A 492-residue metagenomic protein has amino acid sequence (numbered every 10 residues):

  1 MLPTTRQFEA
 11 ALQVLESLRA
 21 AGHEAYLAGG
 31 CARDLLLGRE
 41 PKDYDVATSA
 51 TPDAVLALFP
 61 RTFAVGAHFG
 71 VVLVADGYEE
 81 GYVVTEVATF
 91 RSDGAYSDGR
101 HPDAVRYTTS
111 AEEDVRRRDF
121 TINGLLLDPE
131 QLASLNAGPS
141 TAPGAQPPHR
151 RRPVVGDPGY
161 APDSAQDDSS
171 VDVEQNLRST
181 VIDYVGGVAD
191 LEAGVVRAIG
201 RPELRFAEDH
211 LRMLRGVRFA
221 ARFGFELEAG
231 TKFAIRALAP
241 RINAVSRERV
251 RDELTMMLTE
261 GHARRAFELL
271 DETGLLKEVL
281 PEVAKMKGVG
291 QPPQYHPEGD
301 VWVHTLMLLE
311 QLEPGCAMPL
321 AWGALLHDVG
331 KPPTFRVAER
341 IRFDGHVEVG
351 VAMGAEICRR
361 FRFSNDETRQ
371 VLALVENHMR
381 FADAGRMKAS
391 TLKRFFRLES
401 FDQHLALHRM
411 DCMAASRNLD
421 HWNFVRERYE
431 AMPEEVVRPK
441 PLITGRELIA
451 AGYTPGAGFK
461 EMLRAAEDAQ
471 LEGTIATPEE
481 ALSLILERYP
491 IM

Functional and structural regions predicted by a protein language model:
M1-M492: Catalytic cores of the polymerase beta-like nucleotidyltransferase superfamily and closely associated nucleotide
